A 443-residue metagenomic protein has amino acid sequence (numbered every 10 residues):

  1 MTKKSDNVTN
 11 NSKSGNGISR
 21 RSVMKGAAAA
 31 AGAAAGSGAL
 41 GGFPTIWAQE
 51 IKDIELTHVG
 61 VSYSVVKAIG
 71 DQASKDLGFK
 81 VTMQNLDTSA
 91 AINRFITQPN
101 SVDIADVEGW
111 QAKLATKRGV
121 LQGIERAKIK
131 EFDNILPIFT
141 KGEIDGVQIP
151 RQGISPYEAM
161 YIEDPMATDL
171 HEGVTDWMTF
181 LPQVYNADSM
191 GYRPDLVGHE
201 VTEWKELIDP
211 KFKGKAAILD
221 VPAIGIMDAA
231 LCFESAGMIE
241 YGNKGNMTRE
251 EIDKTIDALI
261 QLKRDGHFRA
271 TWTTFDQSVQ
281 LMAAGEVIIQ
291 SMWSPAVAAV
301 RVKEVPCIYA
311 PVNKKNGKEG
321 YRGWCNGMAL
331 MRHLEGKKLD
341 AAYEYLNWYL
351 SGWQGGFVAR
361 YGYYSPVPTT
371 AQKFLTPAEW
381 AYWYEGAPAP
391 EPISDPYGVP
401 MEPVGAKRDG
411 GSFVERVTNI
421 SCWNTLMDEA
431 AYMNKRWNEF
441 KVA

Functional and structural regions predicted by a protein language model:
M1-S19, T45: N-terminal secretory signal peptides
I18-A39: N-terminal export leaders
A48, M328-R408: Mature extracytoplasmic/periplasmic domains
Q49-R118: Early extracytoplasmic/lumenal segment of secretory-pathway proteins
S101-A105, Q122-S189: A structural signal for short loop-to-beta-strand junctions that line the ligand-binding cleft of periplasmic/secreted
G225, A230, G242-T274: Glycine-centered hinge/linker elements that transmit conformational signals in sensory and ligand-binding systems
H267-G336, Q372-L375: Extracytoplasmic/periplasmic substrate-binding proteins
Y397-A443: Conserved C-terminal helix/tail region of periplasmic/extracytoplasmic solute-binding proteins
